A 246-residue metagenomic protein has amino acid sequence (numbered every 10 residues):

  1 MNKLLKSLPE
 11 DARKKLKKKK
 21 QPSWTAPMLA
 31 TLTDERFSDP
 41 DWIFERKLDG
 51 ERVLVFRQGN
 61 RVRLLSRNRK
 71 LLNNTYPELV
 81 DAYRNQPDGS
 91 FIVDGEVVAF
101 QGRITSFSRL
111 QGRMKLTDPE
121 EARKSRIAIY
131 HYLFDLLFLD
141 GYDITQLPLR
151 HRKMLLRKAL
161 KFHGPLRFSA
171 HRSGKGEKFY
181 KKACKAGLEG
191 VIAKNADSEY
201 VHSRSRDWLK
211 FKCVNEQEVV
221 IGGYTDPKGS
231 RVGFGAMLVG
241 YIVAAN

Functional and structural regions predicted by a protein language model:
M1-N246: Catalytic cores of nucleic-acid ligases and guanylyltransferases
